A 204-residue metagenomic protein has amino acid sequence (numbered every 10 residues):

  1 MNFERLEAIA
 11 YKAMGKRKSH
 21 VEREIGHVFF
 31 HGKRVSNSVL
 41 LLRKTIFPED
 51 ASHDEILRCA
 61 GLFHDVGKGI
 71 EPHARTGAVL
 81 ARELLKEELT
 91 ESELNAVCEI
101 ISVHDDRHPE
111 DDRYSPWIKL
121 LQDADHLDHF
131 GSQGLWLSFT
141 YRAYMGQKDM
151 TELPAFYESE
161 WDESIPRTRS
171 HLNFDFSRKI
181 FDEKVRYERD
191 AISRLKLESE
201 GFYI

Functional and structural regions predicted by a protein language model:
M1-K18: Short alpha-helical hairpin
R5, H20-E49, L89, E110-I204: Divalent metal-dependent phosphate-bond-processing catalytic cores, especially two-metal-ion Mg2+/Mn2+ enzymes that act
Y11, G15, N37-L40, K44 (+1 more regions): Amphipathic, well-packed alpha-helical segments that form the structural scaffold of globular domains
K18-V21, R43, D65-G67, L85 (+1 more regions): Short amphipathic alpha-helical interaction patches enriched in hydrophobic/aromatic residues with interspersed Lys/Arg
I25, G67-E71, E87: Short gly/ser-rich anion-binding loops that grip negatively charged ligand groups
V35-S36, H73-E87: An active-site-proximal "capping" alpha-helix that borders the catalytic cofactor pocket
S52-H73, G77, V97-R107: His-Asp-centered metal-binding catalytic motifs of divalent-metal-dependent phosphohydrolases/nucleases
T90-N95: Membrane-interface starts of transmembrane alpha-helices
